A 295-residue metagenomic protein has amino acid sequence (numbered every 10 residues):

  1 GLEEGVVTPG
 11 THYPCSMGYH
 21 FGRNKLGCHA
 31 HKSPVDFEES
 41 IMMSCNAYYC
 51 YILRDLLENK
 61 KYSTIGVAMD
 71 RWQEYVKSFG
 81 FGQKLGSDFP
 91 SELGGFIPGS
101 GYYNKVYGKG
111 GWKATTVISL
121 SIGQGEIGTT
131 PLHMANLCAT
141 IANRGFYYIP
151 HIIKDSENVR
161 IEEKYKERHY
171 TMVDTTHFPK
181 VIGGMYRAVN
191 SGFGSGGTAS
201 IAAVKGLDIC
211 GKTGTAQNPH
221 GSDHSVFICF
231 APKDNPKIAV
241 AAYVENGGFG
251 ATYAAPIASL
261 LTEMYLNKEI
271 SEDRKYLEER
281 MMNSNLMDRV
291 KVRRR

Functional and structural regions predicted by a protein language model:
G1-G247, R289-R295: Beta-lactam-recognizing serine transpeptidase/beta-lactamase-like catalytic domain environment
T130-N136, Y253-L261: Short amphipathic alpha-helical face segments that pack within enzyme cores and frequently flank/anchor catalytic
R160-K164, R168-H169, I257-R295: Short, gly/Ser/Thr-rich active-site loops of penicillin-recognizing serine hydrolases
G248-T252: Ordered, soluble secondary-structure elements with a strong preference for glycine-centered loop motifs and nearby
